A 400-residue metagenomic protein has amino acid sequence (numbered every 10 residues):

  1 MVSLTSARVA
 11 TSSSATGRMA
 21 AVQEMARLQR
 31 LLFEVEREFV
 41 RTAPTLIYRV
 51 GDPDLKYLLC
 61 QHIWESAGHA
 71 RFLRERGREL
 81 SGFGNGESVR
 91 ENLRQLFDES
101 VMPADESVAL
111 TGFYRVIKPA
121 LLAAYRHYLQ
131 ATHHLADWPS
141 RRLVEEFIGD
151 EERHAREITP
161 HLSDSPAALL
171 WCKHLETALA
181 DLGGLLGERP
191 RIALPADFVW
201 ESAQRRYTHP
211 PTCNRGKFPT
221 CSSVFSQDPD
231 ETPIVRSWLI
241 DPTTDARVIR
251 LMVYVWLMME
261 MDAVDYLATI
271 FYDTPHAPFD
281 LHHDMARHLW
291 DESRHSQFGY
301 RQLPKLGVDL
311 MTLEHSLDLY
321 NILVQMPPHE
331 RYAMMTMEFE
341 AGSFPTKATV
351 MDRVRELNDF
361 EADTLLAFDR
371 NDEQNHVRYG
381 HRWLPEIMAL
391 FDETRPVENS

Functional and structural regions predicted by a protein language model:
V2-S400: Non-heme di-metal
